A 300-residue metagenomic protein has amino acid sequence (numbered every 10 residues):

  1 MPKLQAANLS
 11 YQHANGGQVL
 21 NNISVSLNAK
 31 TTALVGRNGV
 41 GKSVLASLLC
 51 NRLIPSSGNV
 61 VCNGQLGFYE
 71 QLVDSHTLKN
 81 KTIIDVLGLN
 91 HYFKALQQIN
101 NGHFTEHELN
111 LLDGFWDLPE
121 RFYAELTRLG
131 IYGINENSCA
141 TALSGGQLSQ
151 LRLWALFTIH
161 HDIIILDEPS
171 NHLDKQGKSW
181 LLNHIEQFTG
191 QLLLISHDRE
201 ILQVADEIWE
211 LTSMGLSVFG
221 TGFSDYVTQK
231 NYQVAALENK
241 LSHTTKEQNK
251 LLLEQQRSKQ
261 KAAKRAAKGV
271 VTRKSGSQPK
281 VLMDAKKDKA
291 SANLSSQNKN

Functional and structural regions predicted by a protein language model:
M1-A6, S10-I23: A short, flexible loop at the N-terminus of ABC-type nucleotide-binding domains that lies
T32-L34: Short beta-strand immediately N-terminal to the Walker A/P-loop
C50: Helix-to-loop junction immediately C-terminal to a conserved catalytic motif
P55-G64, L216-S217: ABC nucleotide-binding domain "signature motif"
V73-G145: ABC-family P-loop ATPase nucleotide-binding domains
G145-I165: GG-anchored amphipathic helix commonly corresponding to the ABC/SMC/Rad50 NBD signature/C-loop
I164-E168, L173: Catalytic Walker B motif of ABC-type/P-loop ATPase nucleotide-binding domains
L211-N249: Conserved beta-strand-loop-alpha-helix hinge in the C-terminal portion of ABC ATPase nucleotide-binding domains
